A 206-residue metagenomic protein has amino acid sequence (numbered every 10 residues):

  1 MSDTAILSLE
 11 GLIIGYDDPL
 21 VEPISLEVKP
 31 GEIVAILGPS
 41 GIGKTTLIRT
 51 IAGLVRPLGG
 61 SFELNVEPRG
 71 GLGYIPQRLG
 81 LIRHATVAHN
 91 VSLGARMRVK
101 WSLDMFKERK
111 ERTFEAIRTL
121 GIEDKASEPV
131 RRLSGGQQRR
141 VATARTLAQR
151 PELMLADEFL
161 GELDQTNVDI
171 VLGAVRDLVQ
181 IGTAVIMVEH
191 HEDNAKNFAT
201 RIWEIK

Functional and structural regions predicted by a protein language model:
A52: Helix-to-loop junction immediately C-terminal to a conserved catalytic motif
A85-K100: Q-loop/switch helix immediately C-terminal to the Walker
M105-K125: Conserved ABC ATPase "signature" region
P129-L133, Q137: Conserved ABC ATPase signature
T143: Hydrophobic anchor residue at the start of the ABC signature
M154-D157: Catalytic Walker B motif of ABC-type/P-loop ATPase nucleotide-binding domains
E189-H190: H-loop/switch region of ABC-family ATPase nucleotide-binding domains
